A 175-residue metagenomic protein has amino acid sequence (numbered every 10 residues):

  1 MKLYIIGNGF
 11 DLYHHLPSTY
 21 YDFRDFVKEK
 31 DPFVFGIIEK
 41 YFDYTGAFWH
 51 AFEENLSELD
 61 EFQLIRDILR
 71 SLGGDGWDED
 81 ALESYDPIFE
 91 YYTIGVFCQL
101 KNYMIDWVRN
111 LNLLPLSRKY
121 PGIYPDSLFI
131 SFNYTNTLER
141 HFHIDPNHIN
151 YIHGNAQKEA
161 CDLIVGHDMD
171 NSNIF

Functional and structural regions predicted by a protein language model:
M1-F175: SIR2/sirtuin NAD+-dependent deacylase catalytic core
